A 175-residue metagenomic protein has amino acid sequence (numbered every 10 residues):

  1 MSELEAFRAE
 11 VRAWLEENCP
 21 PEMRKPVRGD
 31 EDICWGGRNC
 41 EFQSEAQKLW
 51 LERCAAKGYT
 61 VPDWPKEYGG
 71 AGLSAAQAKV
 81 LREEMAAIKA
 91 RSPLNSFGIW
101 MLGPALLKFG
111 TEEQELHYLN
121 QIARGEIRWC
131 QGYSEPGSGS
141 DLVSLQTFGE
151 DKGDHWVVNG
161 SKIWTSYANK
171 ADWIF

Functional and structural regions predicted by a protein language model:
M1-S96, H117-R124: Amphipathic, small/basic residue-rich leader segments at the start of a protein or domain
E67, S134-S138, I163-W164: Short, solvent-exposed loop/turn elements at beta->coil junctions and helix N-caps that rim active or binding pockets
L73-A75, D141-V143, Y167-A171: Short glycine/proline-enriched turns and hinge-like loops at secondary-structure junctions
L94-E113, G139: N-terminal glycine-rich flavin-associated loop
G125-Y133: A short, Trp-centered hydrophobic/proline-enriched beta-strand micro-motif
S138-D141, W156: Hydrophobic, small-residue-rich alpha-helical packing segments that form membrane-like cores
T147-E150: A structural signal for short hydrophobic beta-strand segments in well-ordered beta-sheet cores
D154-H155, N159-F175: A short core secondary-structure module
